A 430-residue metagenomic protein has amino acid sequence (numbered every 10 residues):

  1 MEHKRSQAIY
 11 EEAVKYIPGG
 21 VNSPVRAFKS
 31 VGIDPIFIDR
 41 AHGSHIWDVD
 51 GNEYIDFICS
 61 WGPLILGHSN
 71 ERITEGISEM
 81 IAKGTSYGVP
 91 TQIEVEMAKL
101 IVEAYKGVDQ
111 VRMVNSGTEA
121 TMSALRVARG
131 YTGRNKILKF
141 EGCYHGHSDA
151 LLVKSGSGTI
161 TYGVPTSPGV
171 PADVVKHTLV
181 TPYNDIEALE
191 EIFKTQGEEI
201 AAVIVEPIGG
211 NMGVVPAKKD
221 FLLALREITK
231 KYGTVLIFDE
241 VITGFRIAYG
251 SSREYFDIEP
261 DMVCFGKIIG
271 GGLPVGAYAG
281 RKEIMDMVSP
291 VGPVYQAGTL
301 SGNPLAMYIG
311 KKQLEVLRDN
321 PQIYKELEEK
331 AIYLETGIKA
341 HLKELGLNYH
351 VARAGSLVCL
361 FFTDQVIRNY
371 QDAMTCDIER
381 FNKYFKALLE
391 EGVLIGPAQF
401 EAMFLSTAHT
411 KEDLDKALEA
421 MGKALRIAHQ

Functional and structural regions predicted by a protein language model:
M1-Q430: Conserved N-terminal phosphate-binding loop of PLP-dependent enzymes in the Aspartate aminotransferase
